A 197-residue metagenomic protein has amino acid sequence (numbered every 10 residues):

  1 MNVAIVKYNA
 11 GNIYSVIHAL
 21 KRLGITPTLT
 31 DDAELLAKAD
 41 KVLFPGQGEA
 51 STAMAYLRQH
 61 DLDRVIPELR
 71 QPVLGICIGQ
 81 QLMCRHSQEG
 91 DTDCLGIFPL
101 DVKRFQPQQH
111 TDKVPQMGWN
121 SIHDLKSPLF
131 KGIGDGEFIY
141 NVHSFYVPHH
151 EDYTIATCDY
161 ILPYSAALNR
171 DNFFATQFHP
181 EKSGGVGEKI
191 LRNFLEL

Functional and structural regions predicted by a protein language model:
M1-A4: Extreme N-terminal starter segment of soluble prokaryotic enzymes
A39: An anion/phosphate-binding loop that grips the pyrophosphate of nucleotide cofactors and donors
L43-P45: Structural motif
G48-Q116: Cysteine-nucleophile active-site neighborhood
R85-L162: Pocket-forming structural segment of enzyme catalytic cores
G136, N169-F174: Beta-strand-turn-beta hairpins that frame and shape the catalytic cleft of phosphate-ester-processing enzymes
L162-N169: Short, surface-exposed beta-strand/loop micro-motifs that present aromatic residues
T176-L197: Acyltransferase
